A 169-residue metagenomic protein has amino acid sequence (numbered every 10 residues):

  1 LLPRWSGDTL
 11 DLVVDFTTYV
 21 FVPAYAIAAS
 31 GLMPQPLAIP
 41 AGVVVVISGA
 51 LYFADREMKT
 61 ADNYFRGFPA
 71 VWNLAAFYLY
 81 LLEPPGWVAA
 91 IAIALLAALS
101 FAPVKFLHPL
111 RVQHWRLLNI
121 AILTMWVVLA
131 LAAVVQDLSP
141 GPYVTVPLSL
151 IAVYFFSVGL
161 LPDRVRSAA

Functional and structural regions predicted by a protein language model:
L1-R4, R56, N63-R66: Cytosolic, membrane-interface loops and tails of multi-pass inner-membrane proteins
L1-Y52: Multi-pass membrane catalytic core of lipid/isoprenoid biosynthesis enzymes
R4, L37-A38, R56, G86 (+1 more regions): Hydrophobic alpha-helical segments and their boundary regions
A28-L32, D55-A61, W87, F106-P109: Juxtamembrane transmembrane-helix termini
G31, A41-T60, F68-W72, Y80: Internal, conserved structured core segments that host functional sites
F65-A169: C-terminal membrane-associated helical module and adjoining short loops/tails
